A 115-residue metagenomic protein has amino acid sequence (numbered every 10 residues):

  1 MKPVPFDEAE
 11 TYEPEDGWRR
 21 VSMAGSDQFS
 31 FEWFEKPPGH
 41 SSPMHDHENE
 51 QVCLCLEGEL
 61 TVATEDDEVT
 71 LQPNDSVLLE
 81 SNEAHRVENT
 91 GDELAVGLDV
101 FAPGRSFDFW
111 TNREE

Functional and structural regions predicted by a protein language model:
M1-W33, F109-E115: A short, N-terminal "cap"/entry segment at the start of jelly-roll beta-barrel domains of the cupin/DSBH fold
P3, F31-E35, V52, S76-L78: Conserved hydrophobic/aromatic beta-strand scaffold that supports enzyme active sites
E32-D46: Conserved short histidine dyad/triad with adjacent acidic residue
S42-M44, V62-A63, L79, H85-G91: Short beta-strand His + acidic residue motifs that chelate non-heme Fe in jelly-roll/DSBH and cupin folds
H47-N49, P73: Amphipathic, hydrophobic secondary-structure cores in small proteins
N49-E50, L54-L60, E65: Glycine- and acidic-residue-biased ligand/ion/polar-headgroup-sensing regions
D66-N82: Short acidic-glycine-tyrosine-enriched beta hairpin
S81-F107: Ligand-binding loop in jelly-roll beta-barrel domains
